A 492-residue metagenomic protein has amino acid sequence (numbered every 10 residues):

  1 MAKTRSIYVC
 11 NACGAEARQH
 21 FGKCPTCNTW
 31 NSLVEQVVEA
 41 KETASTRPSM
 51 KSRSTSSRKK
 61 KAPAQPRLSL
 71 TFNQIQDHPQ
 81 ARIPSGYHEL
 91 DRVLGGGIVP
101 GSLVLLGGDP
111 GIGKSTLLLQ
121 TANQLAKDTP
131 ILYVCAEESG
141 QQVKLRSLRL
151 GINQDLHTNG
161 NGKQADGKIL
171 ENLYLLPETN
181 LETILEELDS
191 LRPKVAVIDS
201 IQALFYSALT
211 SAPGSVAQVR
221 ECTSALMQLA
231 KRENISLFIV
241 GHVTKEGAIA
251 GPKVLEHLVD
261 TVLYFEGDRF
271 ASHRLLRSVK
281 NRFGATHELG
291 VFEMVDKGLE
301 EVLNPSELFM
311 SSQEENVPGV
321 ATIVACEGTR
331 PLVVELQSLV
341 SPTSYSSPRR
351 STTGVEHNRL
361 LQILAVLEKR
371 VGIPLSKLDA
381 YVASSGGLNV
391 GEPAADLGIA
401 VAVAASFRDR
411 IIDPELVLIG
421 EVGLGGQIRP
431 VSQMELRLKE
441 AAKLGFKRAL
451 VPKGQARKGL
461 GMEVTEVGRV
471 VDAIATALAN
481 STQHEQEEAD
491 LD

Functional and structural regions predicted by a protein language model:
A2-A12, E16-D91, V99-N123, K127-P130 (+4 more regions): Peripheral, non-AAA+ core regions of ATP-driven protein-machinery
I131-C135: Conserved RecA-like ASCE P-loop NTPase motor core of nucleic-acid helicases/translocases
A136-Q142: Conserved Walker A/P-loop ATP-binding site and its immediately adjacent core in helicase/helicase-like ATPase domains
